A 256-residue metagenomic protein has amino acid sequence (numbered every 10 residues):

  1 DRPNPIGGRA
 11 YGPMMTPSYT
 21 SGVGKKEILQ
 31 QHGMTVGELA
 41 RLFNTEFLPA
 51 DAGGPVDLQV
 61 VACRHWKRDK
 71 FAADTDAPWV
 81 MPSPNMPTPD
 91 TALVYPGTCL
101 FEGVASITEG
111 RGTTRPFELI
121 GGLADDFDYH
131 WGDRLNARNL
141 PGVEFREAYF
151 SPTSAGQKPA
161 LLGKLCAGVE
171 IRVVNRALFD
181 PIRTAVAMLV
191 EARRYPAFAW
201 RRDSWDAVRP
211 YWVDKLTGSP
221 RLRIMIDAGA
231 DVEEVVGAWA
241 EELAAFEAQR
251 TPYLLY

Functional and structural regions predicted by a protein language model:
R2-P3, C63-R64, G122, V174: Active-site-proximal beta-strand/loop segments in catalytic clefts of secreted hydrolases
R2-Y19: Glycine-rich, charge-decorated loop segments at or immediately adjacent to ligand/cofactor-binding or catalytic sites
S18-P96: Conserved anion/nucleotide-ligand pocket segment
W66-P152: Glycine-rich, aromatic-lined ligand/substrate-binding cores of catalytic and carbohydrate-binding domains
G121-G237: Conserved functional hotspot residues or short segments at active or partner-binding sites across diverse domains
W239-L243, E247-R250: Short amphipathic alpha-helical coiled-coil/interface segments
